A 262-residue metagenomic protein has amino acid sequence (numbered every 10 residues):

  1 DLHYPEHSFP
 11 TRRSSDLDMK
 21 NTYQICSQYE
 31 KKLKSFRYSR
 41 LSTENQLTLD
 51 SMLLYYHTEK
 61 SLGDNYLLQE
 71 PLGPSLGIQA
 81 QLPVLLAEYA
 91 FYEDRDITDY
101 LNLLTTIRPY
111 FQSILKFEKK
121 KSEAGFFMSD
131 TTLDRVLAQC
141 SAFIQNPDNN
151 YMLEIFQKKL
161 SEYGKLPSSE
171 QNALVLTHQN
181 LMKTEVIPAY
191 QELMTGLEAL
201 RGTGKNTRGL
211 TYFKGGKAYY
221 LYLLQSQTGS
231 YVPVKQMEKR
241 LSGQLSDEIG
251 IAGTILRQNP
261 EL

Functional and structural regions predicted by a protein language model:
L2-S14: Short, small-residue-biased leader/transition segments that mark boundaries at the very start of proteins
R12-L262: N-terminal maturation segment of proteins
